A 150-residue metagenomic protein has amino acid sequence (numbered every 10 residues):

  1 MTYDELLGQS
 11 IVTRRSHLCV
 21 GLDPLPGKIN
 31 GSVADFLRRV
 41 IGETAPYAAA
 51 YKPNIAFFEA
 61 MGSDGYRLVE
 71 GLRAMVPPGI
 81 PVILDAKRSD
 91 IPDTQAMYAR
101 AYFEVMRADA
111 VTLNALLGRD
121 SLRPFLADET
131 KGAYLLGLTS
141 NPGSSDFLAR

Functional and structural regions predicted by a protein language model:
M1-I83: Conserved N-terminal beta1-alpha1 strand-loop-helix module at the mouth
L25-P26, D90-R150: Conserved anion-binding
F57, S89-D90: Conserved beta-strand edge residues that scaffold enzyme active sites
D85-K87: Substrate-binding cleft of extracellular glycoside hydrolase catalytic domains
